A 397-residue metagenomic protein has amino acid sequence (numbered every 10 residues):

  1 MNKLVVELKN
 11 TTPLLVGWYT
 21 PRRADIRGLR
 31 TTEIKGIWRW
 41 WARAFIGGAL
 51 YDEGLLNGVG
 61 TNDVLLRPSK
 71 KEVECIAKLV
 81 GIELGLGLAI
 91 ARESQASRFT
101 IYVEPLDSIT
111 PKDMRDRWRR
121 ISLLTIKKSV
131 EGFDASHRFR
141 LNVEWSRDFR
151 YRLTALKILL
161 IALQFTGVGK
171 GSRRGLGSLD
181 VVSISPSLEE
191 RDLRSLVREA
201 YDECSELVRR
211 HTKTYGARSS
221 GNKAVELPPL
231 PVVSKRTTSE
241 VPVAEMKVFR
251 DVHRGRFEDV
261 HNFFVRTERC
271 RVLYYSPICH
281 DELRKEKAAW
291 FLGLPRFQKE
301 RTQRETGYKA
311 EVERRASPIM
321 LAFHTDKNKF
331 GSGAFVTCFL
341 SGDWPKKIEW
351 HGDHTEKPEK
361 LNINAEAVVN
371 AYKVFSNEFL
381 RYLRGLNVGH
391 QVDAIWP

Functional and structural regions predicted by a protein language model:
M1-P397: Basic, Gly/Ser/Thr-rich N-terminal segments that form RNA-phosphate-binding interfaces in CRISPR RAMP
